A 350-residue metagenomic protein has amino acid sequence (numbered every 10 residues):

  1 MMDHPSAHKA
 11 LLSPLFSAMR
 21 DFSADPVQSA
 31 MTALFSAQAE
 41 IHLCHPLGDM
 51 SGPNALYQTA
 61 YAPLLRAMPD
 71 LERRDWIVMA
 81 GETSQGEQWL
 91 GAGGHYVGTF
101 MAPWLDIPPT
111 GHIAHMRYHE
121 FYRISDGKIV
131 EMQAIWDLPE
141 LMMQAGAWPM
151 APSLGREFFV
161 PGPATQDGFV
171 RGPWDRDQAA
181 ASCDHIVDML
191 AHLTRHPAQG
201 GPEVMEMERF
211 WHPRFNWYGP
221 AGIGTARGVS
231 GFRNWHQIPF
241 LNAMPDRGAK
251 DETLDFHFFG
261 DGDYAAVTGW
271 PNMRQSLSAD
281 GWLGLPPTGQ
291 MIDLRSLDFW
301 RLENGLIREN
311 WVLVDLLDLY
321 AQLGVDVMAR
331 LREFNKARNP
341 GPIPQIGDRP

Functional and structural regions predicted by a protein language model:
M1-P350: C-terminal and inter-domain tail/linker signature
